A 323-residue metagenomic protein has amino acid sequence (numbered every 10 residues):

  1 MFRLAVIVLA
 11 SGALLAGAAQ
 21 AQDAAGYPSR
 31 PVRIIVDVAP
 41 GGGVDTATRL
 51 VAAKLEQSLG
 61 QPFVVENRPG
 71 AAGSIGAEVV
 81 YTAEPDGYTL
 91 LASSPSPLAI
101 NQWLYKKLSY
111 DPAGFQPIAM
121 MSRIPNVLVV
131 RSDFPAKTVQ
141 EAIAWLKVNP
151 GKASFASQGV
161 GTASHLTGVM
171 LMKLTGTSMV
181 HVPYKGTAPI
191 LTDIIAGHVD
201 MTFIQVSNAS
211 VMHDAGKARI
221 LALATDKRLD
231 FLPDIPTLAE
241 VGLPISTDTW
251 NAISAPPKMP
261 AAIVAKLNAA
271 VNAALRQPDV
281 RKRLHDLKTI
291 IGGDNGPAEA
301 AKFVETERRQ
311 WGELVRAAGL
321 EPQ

Functional and structural regions predicted by a protein language model:
M1-S29, Q140, Q323: Short, low-complexity disordered leader/linker segments with a strong preference for bacterial N-terminal type II
A21-A113, K152, K173-F203, M212 (+3 more regions): N-terminal (or domain-start) structured segment
S29-P31, K173, A261-Q323: An extracytoplasmic/periplasmic, membrane-proximal ligand-sensing/linker region
T46, L50, K54, I75 (+15 more regions): Extracytoplasmic/secreted proteins, especially bacterial periplasmic and envelope-associated proteins
T82-Y88, W103-P189, L238, L243 (+1 more regions): Hinge/capping helix and adjacent helix->loop/strand transition within the periplasmic-binding protein
S94-P95, S132, V206-S207, T225-D226 (+1 more regions): Short secondary-structure boundary segments
D111-M120, A156, S178-V182, D200 (+2 more regions): Short beta-strand->loop
